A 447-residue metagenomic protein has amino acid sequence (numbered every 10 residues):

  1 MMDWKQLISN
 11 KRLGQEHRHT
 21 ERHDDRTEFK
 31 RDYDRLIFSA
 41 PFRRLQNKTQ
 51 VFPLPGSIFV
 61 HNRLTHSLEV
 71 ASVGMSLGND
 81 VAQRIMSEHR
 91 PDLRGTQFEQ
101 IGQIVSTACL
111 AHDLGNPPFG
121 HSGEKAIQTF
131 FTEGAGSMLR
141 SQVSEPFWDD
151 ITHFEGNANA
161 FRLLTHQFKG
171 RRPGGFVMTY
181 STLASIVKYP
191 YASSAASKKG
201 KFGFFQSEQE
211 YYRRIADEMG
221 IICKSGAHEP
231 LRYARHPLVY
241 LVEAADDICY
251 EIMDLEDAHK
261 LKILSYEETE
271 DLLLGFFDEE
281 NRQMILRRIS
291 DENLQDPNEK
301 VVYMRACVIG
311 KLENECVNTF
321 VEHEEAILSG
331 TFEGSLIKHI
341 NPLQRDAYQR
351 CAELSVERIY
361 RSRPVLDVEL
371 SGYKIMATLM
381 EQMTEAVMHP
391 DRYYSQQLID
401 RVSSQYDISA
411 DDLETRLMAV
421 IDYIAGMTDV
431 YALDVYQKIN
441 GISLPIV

Functional and structural regions predicted by a protein language model:
M1-D25, I37-K48, S57, L68 (+4 more regions): Sequence-structural signature of the catalytic-core scaffold of metal-dependent phosphohydrolases that act on
E28, F59-N62, D80, Y233-Y240 (+5 more regions): Non-transmembrane, amphipathic alpha-helical segments
K30-R43, I340-A347: Acidic, low-complexity proline/glycine-rich segments
P53-N62, A108-A111, E145-P146, P230-L231 (+3 more regions): Glycine- and acidic
E69, Y240, A244-D247, V308 (+6 more regions): Charged, amphipathic alpha-helical oligomerization/scaffolding segments
C249, M253, D257, E313-E325 (+6 more regions): Hydrophobic alpha-helix feature that most strongly marks membrane-spanning transmembrane helices and their immediate
V321-S404: Substrate-recognition/cap regions that form aromatic- and gly/pro-loop-enriched pockets for small-molecule ligands
H389, Q396-L444: C-terminal amphipathic alpha-helical interaction region
